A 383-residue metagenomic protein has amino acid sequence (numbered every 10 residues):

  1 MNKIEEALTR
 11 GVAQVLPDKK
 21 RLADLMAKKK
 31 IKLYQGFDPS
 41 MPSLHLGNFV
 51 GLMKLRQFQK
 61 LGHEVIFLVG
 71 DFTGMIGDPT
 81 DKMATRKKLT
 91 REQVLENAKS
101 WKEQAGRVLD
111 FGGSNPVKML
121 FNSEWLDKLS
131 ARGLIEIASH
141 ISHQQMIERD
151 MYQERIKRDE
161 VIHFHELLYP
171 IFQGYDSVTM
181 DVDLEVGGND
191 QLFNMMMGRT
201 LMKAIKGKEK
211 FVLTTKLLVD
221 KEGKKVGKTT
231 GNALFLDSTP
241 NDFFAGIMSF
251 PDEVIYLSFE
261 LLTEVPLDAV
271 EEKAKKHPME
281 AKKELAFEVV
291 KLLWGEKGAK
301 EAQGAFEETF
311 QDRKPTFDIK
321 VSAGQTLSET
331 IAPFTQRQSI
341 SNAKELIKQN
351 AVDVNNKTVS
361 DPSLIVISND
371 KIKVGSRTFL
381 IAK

Functional and structural regions predicted by a protein language model:
M1-M26: N- or domain-start disorder-to-order transition segments that initiate the globular core
D18-P79, V186-L192: N-terminal catalytic cores of NTP/NDP-binding nucleotidyl/phosphoryl-transfer enzymes
G51-F58, I171, N194-M202, V289 (+1 more regions): Buried hydrophobic packing segments
I76-D81, S130-R132: Short, conserved acidic/polar surface loops in the N-terminal third of protein domains
P79-L95: A charged helix-plus-loop insertion that forms the helical arch/lid used to bind and gate nucleic-acid substrates
K82-K87, E136-S139, T229-T230: Short, hinge-like loop/turn segments at secondary-structure boundaries
T90-R91, L95-K102, G106-T214, K221: Divalent-metal (Mg2+/Mn2+/Ca2+)-assisted nucleotide/phosphate chemistry catalytic cores
I205-K383: Conserved nucleotide- and phosphate/pyrophosphate-binding catalytic cores in adenylate/nucleotidyl-handling enzymes
